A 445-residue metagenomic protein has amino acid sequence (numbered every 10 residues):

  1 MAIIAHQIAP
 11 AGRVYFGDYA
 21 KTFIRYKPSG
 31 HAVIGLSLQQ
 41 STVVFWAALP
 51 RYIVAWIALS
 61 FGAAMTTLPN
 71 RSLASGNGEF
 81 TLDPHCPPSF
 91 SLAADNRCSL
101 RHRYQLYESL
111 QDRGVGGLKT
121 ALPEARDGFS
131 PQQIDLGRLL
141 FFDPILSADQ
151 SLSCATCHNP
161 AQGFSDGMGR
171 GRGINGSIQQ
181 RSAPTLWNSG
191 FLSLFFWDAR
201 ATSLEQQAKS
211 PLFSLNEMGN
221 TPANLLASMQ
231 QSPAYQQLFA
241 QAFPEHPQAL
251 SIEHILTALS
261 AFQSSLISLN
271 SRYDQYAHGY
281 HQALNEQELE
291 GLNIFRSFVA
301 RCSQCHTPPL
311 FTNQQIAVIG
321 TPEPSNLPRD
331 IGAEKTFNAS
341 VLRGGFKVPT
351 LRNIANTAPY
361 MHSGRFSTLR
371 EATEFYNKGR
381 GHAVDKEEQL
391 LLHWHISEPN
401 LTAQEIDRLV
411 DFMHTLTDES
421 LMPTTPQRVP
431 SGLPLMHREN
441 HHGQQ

Functional and structural regions predicted by a protein language model:
M1-A48: N-terminal secretory signal peptides that target proteins for export/translocation
P50-A64: Bacterial N-terminal signal peptides
S75-S210, D274-E388, T424-Q445: Short glycine/threonine-rich turn/loop motifs
P222-L269, A355, R365-Q445: C-terminal capping alpha-helices of c-type cytochrome domains
